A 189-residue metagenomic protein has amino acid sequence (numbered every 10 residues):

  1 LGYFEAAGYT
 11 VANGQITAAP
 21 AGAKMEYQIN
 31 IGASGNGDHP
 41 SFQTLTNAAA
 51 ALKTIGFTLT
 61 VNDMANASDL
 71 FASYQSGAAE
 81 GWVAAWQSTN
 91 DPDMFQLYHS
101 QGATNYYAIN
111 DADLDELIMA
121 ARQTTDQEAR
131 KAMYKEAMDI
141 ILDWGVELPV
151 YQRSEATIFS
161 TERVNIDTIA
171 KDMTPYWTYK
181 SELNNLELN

Functional and structural regions predicted by a protein language model:
L1-A50, E136, N185-N189: Append "and occasionally in soluble cytosolic enzymes with long acidic Gly/Pro-rich linkers
G2-E5, Q43-T54, S68, A72 (+2 more regions): Solvent-exposed, polar/charged alpha-helical surfaces in well-ordered, non-transmembrane soluble domains, broadly
F4, P40-L45, P92-Q96, T161-R163: Short, solvent-exposed loop/turn and secondary-structure capping segments
F4-G8, L52-G56, Y74, A78 (+3 more regions): Sec/Tat-exported extracytoplasmic proteins
A12-K24, A72-G77, F95-Q123, Q152-N189: Short, solvent-exposed loop/beta-turn-alpha elements that line the ligand-binding surface or hinge of extracytoplasmic
Q28-N30, A50-T104, M133: Periplasmic binding protein-like
I31-H39, V61, A103-Y107, I118-T125: Second-shell loop/turn segments in exported
A33-G37, N66-S68, W86-D91, D139-I140 (+2 more regions): Solvent-exposed loop/turn segments at secondary-structure junctions within structured extracellular/periplasmic domains
